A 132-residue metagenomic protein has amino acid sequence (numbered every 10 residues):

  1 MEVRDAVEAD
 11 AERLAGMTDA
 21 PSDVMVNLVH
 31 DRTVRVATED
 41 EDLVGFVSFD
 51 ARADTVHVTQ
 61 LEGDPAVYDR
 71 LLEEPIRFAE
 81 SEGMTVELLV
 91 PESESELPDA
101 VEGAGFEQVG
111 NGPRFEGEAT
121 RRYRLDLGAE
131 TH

Functional and structural regions predicted by a protein language model:
M1-V24, A129-H132: Short amphipathic alpha-helix that is part of the acyltransferase structural core
D31, A53-D54, E94-S95, F115-A119: Short acidic/glycine-enriched loop/turn segments that link adjacent beta-strands
V36, D42-D50, H57: Conserved beta-strand in the GNAT
G45-V47, L61, R121: Conserved GNAT-family N-acetyltransferase fold
R52-P65: Conserved acetyl-CoA binding element of GNAT-fold acetyltransferases
G63-E80, G103: Conserved acetyl-CoA-binding loop-helix of GNAT-fold acetyltransferases
A79-E92: Conserved GNAT acetyl-CoA-binding A-motif
L89-V90, G105-R122: Conserved catalytic-core motifs of GNAT/GCN5-like acyltransferases
